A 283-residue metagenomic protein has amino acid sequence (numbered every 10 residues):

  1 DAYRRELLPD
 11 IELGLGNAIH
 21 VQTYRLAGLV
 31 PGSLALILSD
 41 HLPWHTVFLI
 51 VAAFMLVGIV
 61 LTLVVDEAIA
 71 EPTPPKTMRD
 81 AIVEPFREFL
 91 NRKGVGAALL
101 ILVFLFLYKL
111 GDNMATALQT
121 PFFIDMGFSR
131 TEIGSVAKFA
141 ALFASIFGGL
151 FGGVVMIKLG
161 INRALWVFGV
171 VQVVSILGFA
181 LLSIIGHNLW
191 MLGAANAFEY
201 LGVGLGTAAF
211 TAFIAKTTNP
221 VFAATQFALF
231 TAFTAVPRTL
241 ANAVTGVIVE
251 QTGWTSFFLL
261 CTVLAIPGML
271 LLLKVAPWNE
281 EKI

Functional and structural regions predicted by a protein language model:
D1-L8, L205-N219: Intracellular juxtamembrane helix-capping segments at the cytosolic ends of symmetry-related transmembrane helices
R5, D10-I19, R130-T131, P220-F230: Loop-to-transmembrane helix entry/capping segments in MFS-fold secondary transporters and related SLC/MFSD carriers
G14-S39, T231-N242: Glycine-rich segments within core transmembrane alpha-helices of 12-TM secondary carriers
T46-L63, S256-K274: Symmetry-related core transmembrane helices of the 12-TM Major Facilitator Superfamily/SLC fold
E67-I101: Juxtamembrane intracellular "pre-TM" segments in multi-pass secondary transporters
A117-G134: Short amphipathic helix-loop junctions that connect adjacent transmembrane helices in Major Facilitator Superfamily/SLC
F147-A164, V249-E250: Helix-to-loop junctions at the C-terminal end of transmembrane segments in multipass secondary transporters
V170-H187: C-terminal ends and interior cores of transmembrane alpha-helices in multi-pass membrane transporters/permeases
